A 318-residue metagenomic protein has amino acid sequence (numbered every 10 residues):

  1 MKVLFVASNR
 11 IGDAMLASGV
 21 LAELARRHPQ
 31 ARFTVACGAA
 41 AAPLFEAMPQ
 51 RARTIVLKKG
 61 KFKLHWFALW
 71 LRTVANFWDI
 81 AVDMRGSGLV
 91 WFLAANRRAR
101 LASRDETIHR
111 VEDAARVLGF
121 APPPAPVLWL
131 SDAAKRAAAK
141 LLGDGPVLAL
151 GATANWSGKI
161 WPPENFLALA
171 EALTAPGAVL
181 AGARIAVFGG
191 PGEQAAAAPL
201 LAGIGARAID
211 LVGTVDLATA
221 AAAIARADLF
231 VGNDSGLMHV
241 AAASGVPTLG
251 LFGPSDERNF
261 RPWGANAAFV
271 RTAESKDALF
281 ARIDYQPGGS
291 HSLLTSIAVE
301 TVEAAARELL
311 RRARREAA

Functional and structural regions predicted by a protein language model:
M1-A318: Catalytic machinery of carbohydrate-active enzymes, primarily nucleotide-sugar-dependent glycosyltransferases
